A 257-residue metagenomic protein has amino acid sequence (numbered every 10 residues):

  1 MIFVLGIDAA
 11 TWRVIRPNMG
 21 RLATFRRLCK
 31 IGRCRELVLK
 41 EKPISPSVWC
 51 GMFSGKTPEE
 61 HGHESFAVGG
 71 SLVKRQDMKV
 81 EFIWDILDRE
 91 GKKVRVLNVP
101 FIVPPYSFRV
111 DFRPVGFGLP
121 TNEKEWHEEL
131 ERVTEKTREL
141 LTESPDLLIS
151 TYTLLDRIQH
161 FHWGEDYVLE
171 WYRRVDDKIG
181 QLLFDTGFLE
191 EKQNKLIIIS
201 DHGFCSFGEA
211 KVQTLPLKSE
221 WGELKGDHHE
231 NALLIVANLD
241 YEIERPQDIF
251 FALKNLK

Functional and structural regions predicted by a protein language model:
M1-K257: Feature captures the catalytic ectodomains and active-site-proximal regions of enzymes that hydrolyze or transfer
